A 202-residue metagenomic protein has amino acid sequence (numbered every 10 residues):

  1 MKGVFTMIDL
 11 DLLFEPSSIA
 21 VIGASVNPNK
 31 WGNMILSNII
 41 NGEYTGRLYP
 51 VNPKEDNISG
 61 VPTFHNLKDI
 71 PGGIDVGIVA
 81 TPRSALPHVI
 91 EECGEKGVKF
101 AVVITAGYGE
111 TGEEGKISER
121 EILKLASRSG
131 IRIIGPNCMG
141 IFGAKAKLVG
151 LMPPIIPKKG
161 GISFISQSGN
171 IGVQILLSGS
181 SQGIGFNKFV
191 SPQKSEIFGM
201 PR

Functional and structural regions predicted by a protein language model:
K2-R202: Catalytic-core regions of core metabolic enzymes, especially those transforming organic acids/acyl-group intermediates
